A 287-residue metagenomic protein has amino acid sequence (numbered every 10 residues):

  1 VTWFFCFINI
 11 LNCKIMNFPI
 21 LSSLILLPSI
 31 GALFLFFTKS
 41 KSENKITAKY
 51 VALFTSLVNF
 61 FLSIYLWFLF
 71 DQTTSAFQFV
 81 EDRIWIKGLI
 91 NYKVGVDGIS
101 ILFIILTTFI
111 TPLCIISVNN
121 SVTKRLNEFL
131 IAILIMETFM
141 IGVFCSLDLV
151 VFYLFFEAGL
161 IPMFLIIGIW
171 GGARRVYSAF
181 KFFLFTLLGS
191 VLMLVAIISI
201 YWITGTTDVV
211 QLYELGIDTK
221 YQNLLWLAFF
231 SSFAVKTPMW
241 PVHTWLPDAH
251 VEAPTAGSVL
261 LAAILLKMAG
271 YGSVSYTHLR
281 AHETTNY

Functional and structural regions predicted by a protein language model:
L11-S22, F34-I131, V210, E214: Transmembrane helix-loop-helix hairpins at membrane boundaries of multipass inner-membrane proteins
P19-L27, G98-L106, V150-G159, N223-F230: Structural signature of hydrophobic alpha-helical transmembrane segments
L33-K41, P112-V122, L165-R174, T237-D248: C-terminal ends of transmembrane helices
S42-N44, I131, I135, F139-I217: Alpha-helical multi-pass transmembrane bundles of energy-transducing inner-membrane proteins
D71-N91, S190-A249, G270-R280: Juxtamembrane/interfacial segments at transmembrane-helix boundaries in multi-pass membrane proteins
D97, D148-I166, V235-R280: Functional transmembrane alpha-helices
A281-Y287: A short, hydrophobic C-terminal helix/tail in secreted or cell-surface proteins
